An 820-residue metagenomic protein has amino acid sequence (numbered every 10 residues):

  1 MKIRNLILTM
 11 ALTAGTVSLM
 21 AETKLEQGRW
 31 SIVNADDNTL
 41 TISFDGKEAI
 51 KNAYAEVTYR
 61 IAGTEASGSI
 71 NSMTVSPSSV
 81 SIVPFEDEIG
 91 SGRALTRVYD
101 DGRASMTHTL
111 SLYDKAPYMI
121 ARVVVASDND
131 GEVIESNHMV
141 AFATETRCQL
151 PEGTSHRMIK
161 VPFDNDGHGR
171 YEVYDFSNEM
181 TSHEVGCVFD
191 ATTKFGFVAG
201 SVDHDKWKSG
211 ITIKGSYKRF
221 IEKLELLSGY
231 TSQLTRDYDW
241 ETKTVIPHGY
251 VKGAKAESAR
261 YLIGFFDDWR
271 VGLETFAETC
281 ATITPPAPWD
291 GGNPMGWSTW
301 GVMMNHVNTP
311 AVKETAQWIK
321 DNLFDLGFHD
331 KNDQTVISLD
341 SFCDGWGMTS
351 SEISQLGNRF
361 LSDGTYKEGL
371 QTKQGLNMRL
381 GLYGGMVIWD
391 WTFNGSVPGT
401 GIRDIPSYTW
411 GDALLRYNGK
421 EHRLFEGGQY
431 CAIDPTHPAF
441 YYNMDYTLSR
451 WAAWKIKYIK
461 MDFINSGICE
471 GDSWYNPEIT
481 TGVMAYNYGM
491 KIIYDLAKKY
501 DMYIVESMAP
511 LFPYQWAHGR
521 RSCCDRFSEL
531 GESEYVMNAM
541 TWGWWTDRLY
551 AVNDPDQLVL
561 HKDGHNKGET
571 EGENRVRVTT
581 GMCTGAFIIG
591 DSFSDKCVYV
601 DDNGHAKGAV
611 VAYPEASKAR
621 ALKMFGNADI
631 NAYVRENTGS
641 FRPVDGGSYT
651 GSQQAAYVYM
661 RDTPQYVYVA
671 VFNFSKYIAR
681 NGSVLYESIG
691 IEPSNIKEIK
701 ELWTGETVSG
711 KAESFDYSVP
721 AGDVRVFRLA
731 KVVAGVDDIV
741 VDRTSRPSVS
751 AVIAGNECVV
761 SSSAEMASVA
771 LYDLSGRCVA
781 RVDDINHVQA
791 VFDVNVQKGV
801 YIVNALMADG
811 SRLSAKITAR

Functional and structural regions predicted by a protein language model:
I3-G15: Sec-dependent N-terminal signal peptides
T9, D738-R820: C-terminal outer-membrane/trafficking sorting elements
K24-E26, S31-Q334: Carbohydrate-recognition beta-sandwich/jelly-roll modules in extracellular/periplasmic carbohydrate-active proteins
M119, G581-T584, I589, G646-E692 (+2 more regions): Carbohydrate-binding surface patches
N293, W297-S449, W454-E478: Aromatic-lined carbohydrate-binding/catalytic grooves of carbohydrate-active enzymes
D404-P438, Y442, Y488-N603: Glycan-recognition surfaces
G682-Y686, S714-Y717, Q789-N795: Exposed aromatic-hydrophobic patches
K711-A734: C-terminal beta-strand-rich structural cap/linker in extracellular carbohydrate-active enzymes
